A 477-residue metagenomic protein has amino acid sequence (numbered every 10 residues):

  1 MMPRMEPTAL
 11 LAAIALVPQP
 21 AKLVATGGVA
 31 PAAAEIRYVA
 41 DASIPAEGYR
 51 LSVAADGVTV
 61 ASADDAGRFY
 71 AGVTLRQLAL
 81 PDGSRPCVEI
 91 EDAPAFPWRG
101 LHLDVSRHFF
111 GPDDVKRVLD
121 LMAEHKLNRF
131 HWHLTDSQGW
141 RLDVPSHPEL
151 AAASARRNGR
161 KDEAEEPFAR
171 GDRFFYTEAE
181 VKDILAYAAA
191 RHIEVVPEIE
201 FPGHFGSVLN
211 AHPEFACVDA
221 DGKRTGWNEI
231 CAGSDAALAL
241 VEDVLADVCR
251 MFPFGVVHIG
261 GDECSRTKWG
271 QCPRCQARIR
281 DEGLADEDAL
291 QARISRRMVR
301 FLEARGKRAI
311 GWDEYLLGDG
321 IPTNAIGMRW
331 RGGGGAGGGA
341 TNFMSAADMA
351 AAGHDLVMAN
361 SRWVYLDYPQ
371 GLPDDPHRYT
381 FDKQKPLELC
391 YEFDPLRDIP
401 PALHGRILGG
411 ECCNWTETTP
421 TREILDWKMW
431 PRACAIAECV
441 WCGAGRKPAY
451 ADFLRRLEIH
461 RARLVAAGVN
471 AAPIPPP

Functional and structural regions predicted by a protein language model:
M1-R99, A309-L316, E458-V469, P473-P477: Acidic, contiguous N-terminal accessory segments
L16-A21, R297-K307, D319, S361-D367: Glycine-rich, Lys/Arg-enriched anion-binding loops that position phosphate/diphosphate groups for phosphoryl
I44-V256, C272, R297, F301 (+1 more regions): Feature activates predominantly on carbohydrate-active enzymes
L80, C249-P253, E303, E438-W441 (+2 more regions): Hydrophobic alpha-helix feature that most strongly marks membrane-spanning transmembrane helices and their immediate
F109-G111, S137-D143, P202-V208, H258 (+5 more regions): Flexible loop/turn segments at secondary-structure boundaries
R117, Y176-D183, A236-D243, A289-R297 (+8 more regions): Generic recognition of stable, solvent-exposed alpha-helical segments in well-folded globular domains
V208-A325, R331-H354: Active-site neighborhood of glycoside hydrolase catalytic domains
A309-E314, D319-P477: Flexible, acidic glycine-rich loops studded with aromatic residues
